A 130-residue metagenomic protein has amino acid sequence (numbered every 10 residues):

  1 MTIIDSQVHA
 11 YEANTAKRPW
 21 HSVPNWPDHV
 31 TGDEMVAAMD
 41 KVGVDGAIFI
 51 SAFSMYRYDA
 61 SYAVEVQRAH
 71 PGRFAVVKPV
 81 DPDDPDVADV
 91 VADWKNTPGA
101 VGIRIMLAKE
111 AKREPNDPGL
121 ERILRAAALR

Functional and structural regions predicted by a protein language model:
M1-Y58: An N-terminally biased module of ancient metal coordination in phosphate/nucleic-acid-related enzymes
S54-R130: Active-site gating/metal-coordination segments in enzymes
